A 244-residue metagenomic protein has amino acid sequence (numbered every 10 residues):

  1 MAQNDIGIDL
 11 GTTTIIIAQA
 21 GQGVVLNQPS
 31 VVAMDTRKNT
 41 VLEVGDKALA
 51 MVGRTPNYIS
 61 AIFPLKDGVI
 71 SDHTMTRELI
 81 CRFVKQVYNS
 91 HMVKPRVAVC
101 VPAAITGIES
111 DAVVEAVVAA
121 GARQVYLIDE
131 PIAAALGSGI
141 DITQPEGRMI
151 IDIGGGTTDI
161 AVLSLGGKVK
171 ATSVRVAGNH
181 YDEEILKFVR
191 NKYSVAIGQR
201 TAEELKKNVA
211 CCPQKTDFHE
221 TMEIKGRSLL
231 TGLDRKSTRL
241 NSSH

Functional and structural regions predicted by a protein language model:
M1-I153, A161-S242: Nucleotide/phosphate-binding catalytic cleft detector across ATP-hydrolyzing and phosphate-transferring enzymes
